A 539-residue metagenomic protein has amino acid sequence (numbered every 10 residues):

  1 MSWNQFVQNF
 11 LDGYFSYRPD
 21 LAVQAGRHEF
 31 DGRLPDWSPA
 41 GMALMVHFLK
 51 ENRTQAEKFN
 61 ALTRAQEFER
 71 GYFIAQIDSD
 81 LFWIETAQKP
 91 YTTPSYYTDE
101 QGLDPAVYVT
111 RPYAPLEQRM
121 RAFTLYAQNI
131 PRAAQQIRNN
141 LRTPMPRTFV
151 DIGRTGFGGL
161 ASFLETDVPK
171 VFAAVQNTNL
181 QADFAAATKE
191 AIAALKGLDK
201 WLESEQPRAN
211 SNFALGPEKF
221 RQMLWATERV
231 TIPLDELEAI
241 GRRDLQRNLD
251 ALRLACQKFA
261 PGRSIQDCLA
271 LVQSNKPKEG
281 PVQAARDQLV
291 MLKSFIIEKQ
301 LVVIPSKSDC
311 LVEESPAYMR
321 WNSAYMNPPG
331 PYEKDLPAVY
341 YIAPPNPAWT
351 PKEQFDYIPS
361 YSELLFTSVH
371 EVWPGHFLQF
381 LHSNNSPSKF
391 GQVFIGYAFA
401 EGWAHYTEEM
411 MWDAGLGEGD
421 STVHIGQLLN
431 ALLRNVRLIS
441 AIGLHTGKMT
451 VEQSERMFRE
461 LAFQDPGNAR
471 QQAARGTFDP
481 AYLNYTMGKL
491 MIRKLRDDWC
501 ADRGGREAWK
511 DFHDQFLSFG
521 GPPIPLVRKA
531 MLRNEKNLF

Functional and structural regions predicted by a protein language model:
M1-F539: N-terminal maturation segment of proteins
